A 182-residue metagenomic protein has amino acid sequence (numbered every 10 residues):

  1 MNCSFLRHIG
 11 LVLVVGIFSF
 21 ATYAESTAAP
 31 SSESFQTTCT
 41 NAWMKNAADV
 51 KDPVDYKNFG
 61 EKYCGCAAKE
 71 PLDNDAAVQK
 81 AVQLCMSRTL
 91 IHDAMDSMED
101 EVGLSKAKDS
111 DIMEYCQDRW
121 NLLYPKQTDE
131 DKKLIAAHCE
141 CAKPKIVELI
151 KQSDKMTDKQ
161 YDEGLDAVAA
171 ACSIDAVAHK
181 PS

Functional and structural regions predicted by a protein language model:
M1-L11: Bacterial N-terminal signal peptides that target proteins for export
S4, I17-S19, S34, N58: Intrinsic disorder/low-structure terminal segments
I9-S19: Bacterial N-terminal signal peptides
F20-A24: Sec/Tat signal peptide C-region and signal peptidase I cleavage site
E25-S182: Mature extracellular/luminal domains of secreted and GPI-anchored eukaryotic proteins, especially small
